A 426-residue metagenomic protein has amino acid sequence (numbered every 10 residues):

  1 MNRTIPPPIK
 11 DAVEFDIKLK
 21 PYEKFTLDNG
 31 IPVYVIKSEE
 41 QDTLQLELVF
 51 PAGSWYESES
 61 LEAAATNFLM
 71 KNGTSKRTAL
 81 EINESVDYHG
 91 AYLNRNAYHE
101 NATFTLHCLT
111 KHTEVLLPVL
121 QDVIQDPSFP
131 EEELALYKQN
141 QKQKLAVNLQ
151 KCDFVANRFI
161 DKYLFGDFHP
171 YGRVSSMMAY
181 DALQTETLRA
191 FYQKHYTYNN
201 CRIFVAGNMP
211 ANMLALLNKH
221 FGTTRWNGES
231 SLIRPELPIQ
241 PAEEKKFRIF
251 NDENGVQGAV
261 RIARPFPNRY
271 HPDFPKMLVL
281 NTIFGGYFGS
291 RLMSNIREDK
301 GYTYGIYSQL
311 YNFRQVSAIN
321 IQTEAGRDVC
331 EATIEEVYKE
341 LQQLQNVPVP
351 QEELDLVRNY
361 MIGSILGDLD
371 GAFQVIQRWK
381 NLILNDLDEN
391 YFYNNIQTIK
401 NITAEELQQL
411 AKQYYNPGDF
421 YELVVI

Functional and structural regions predicted by a protein language model:
M1-I82, R189-N295, I334, F420-I426: His/Glu-rich zincin catalytic helix
M1-P6, T26, E81-L232, P267 (+1 more regions): Charge-rich, well-structured scaffold segments of protease-associated domains
